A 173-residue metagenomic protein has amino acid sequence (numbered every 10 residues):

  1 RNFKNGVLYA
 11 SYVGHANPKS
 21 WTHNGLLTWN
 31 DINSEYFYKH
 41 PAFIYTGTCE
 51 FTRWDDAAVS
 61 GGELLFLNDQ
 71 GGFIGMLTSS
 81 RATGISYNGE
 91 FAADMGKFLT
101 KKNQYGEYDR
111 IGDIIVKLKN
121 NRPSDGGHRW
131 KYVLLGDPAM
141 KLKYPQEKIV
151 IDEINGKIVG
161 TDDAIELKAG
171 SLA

Functional and structural regions predicted by a protein language model:
R1-A57: Catalytic-core segments of thiol-dependent peptidases
N2, Y38, D69, Y132-L134 (+1 more regions): A generic structural signal for short, solvent-exposed coil/turn residues that cap or connect secondary-structure
L8, H15-P18, C49-T52, R81-G84 (+3 more regions): Short, glycine-/Ser/Thr-/acidic-enriched flexible segments
W29-I32, E63-L67, D94-L99, D152 (+1 more regions): Short, low-complexity, polar/charged sequence segments that are solvent-exposed and flexible
G47, T52-E147: Active-site-proximal C-terminal subdomain of hydrolase catalytic domains
K141-L172: Surface beta-strand/loop "capping" patches
